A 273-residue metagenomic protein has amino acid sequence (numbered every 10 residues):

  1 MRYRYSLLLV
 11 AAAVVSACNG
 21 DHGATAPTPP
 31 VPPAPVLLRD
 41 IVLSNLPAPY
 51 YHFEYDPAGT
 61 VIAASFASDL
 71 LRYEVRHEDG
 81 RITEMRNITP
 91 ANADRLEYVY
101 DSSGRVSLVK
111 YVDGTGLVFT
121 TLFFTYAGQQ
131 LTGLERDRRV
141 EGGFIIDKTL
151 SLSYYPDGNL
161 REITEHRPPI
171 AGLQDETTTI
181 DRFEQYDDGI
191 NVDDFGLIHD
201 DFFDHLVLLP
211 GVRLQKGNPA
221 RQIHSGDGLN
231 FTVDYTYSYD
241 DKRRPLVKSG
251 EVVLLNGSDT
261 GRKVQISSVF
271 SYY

Functional and structural regions predicted by a protein language model:
M1-L7: Bacterial N-terminal signal peptides that target proteins for export
V14-A17: C-terminal motif of bacterial Sec signal peptides marking the signal peptidase cleavage site
G20-Y273: Buried hydrophobic residues that stabilize the cores of well-folded domains
